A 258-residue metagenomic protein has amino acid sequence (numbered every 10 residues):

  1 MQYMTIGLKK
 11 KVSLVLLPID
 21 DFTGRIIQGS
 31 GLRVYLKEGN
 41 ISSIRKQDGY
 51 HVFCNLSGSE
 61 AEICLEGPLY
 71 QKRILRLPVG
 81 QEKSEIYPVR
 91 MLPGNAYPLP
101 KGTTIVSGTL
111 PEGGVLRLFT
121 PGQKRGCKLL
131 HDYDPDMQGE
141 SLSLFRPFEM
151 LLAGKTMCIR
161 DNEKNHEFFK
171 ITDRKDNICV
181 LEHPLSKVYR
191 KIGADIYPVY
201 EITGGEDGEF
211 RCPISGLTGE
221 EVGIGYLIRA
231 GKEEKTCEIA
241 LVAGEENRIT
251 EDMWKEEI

Functional and structural regions predicted by a protein language model:
M1-S13, I19-F22, K83-K128, D136-M137 (+1 more regions): Beta-strand-rich domain onsets/edges
D21-T23, V34-I41, P68-Y70, P121-R125 (+2 more regions): Change "in extracellular beta-sheet-rich domains … of secreted and cell-surface proteins" to "in beta-sheet-rich domains
F22-E38, P111-R125, A153, K191-I192: Short, ordered, surface-exposed loop/turn motifs in non-cytosolic proteins
R25-V52, V199-R211: Short, acidic Ser/Thr/Gly-rich low-complexity loop/linker segments typical of extracellular and cell-surface proteins
G49-N55, P88, L144-F145, V180-H183 (+2 more regions): Exposed aromatic-hydrophobic patches
Y50-E85, E163-K164, T218-V242: A short, solvent-exposed loop/turn motif at the edges and junctions of modular extracellular/periplasmic domains
L75-P98, I178-H183, V188-P198: Short, structured interface segments
N95-P111, V115-K187: Autoprocessing Asn-cyclization modules and mimics
